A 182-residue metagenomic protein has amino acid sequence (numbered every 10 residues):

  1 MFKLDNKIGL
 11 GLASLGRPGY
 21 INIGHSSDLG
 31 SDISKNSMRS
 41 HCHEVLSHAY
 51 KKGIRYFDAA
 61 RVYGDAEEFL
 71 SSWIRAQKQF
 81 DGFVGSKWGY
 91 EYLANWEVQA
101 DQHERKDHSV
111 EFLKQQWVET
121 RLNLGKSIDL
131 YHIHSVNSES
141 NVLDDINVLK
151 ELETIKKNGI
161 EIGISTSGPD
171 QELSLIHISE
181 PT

Functional and structural regions predicted by a protein language model:
M1-F83, K157: N-terminal binding-site loop/beta-alpha segment at the start of enzyme catalytic domains that lines or forms
A13-L15, V62, K87-E91, I133-V136 (+1 more regions): Active-site beta-loop-alpha junctions enriched in small/polar residues
I23, L93-D107: Surface-exposed, active-site-proximal loop segments in enzymatic domains
S34-H48, H108-N123, P169-L175: Short, acidic/polar
A60-E68, Y92, S138-L143, P169-E172: Acidic-and-aromatic substrate-binding clefts and catalytic sites of carbohydrate-active enzymes
F80-N95: A short, structured active-site edge motif that brings together acidic residues
L122-S140: Active-site groove signature of glycoside hydrolases
I176-T182: Residue-level detector of conserved catalytic or cofactor/ligand-binding positions in enzyme active sites
